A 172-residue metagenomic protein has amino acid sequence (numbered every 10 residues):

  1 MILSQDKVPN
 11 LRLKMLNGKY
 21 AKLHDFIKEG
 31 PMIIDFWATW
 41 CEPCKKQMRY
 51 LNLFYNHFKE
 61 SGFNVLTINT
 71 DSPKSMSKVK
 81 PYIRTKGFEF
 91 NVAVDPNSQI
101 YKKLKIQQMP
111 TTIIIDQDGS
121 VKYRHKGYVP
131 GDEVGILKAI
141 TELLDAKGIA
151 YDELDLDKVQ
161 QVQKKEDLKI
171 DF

Functional and structural regions predicted by a protein language model:
L11-P31: A short beta-strand-turn-helix
G30-M32, F36-W40, Q108: Short pre-active-site segment immediately N-terminal to redox-active cysteine/selenocysteine motifs in thiol-based
M32-D35, L66-I68, I113: Conserved hydrophobic packing residues within short motifs/helices of P-loop NTPase cores of ABC-family ATPases
F36-L53: Conserved redox-active cysteine motifs that mediate thiol-disulfide chemistry, especially di-cysteine Cys-X(1-2)-Cys
G62-M76, F88-S98: Thiol-based oxidoreductase modules, predominantly thioredoxin-like and allied folds used for disulfide exchange
K80-D118: Short, internal strand/loop/helix patches that form the active-site neighborhood or redox-interaction surface
I114-F172: Thiol-/selenol-based redox modules, centered on thioredoxin-like and closely related oxidoreductase domains
